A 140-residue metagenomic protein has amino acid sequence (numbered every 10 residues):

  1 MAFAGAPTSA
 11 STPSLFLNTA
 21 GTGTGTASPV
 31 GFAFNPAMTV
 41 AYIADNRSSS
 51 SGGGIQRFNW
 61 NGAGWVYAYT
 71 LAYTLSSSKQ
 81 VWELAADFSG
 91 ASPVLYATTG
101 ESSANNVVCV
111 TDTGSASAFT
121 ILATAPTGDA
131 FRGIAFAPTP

Functional and structural regions predicted by a protein language model:
M1-P140: Beta-propeller fold recognition
